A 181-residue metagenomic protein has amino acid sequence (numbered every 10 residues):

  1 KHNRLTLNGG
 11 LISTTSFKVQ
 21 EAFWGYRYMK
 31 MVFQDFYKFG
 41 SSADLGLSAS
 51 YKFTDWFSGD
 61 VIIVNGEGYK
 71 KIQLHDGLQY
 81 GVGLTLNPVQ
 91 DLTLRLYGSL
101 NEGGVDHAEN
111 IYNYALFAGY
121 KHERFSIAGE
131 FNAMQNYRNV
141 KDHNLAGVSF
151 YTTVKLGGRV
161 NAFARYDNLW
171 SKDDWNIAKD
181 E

Functional and structural regions predicted by a protein language model:
K1-G66, D76-L78, T85-T93, V148-V154 (+3 more regions): Outer membrane beta-barrel
T6-N8, Q20, P88-E181: Outer-membrane beta-barrel pore domains
S41, L45, I72-Q79, D106-N113 (+1 more regions): Short, contiguous, pocket-lining structural segments that sit at or immediately flank catalytic/ligand-binding sites
G66-G68, N101: A broad detector of the eukaryotic-type serine/threonine protein kinase catalytic domain
